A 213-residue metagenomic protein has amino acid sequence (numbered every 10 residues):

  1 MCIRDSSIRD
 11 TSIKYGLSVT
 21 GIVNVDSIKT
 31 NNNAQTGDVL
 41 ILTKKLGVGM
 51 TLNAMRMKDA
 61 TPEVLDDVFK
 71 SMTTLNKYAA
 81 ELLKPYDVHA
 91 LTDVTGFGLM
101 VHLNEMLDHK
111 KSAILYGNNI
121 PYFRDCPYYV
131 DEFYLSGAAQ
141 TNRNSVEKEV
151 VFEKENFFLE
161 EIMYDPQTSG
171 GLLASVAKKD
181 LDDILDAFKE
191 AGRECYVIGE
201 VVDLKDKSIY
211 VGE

Functional and structural regions predicted by a protein language model:
M1-C2, V150: Cysteine-clustered segments with highest specificity for TGF-beta superfamily mature ligands
R4-A60, E200, G212: Glycine-rich anion-binding loops of enzyme active sites
S7-Y15, T20, D26, P85-E213: Glycine-/charge-enriched secondary-structure boundary and capping motifs
R9, G47, D67-L75, L91-T95: Short, contiguous, pocket-lining structural segments that sit at or immediately flank catalytic/ligand-binding sites
I13-Y15, N33-T36, L42, V68 (+3 more regions): Internal, well-ordered alpha-helical segments in soluble enzyme and binding-protein domains
S18-I28, E63-L83, N156: Active-site glycine-rich loop that binds ribose-phosphate moieties when present
T43-G47, V64-S71, C126, S145-F152: Short acidic/polar alpha-helix capping motifs at helix-coil junctions
P62-F69, H89, A138-A139: Adenine-nucleotide phosphate-binding core of ATP-dependent small-molecule kinases
